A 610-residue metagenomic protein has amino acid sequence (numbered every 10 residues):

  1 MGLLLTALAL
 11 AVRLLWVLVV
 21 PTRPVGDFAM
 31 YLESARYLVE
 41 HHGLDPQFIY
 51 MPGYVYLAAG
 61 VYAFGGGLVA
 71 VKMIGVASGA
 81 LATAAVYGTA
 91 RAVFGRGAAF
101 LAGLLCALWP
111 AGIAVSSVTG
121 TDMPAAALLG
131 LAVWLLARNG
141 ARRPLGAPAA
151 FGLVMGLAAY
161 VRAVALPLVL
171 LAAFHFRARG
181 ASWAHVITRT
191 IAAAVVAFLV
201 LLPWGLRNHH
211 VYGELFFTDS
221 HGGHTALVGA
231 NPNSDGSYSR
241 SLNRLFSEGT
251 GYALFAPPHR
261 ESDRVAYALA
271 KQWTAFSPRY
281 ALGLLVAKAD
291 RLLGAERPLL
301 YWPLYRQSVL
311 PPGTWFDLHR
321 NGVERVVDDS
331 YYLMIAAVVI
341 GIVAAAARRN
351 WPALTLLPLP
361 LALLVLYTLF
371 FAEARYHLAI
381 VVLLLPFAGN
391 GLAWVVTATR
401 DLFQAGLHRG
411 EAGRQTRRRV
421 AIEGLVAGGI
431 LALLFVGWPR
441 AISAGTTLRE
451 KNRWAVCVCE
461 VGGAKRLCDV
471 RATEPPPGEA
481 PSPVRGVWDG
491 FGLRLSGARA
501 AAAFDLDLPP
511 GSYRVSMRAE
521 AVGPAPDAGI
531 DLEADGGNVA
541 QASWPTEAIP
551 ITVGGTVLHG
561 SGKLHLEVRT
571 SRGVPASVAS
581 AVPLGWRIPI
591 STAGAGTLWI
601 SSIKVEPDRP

Functional and structural regions predicted by a protein language model:
M1-L15, R91, V186-V196, R419 (+1 more regions): Start-transfer (signal-anchor) and selected internal transmembrane alpha helices of multi-pass inner/ER membrane
V20-E33, L44-L57, G65-V69, L215-D219 (+3 more regions): Extracytoplasmic catalytic/substrate-binding loops of multi-pass membrane glycan-assembly enzymes
G26-A29, F48-I49, G53-Y54, A70-L81 (+5 more regions): Multi-pass, polyprenyl lipid-linked donor-dependent membrane glycosyltransferases
A70, Y280-L356: Membrane-interface anchor segments at the N-terminal boundary of transmembrane helices in multi-pass membrane enzymes
A70-F94, L131, A336-V343: Transmembrane-helix motifs of polytopic, lipid-linked glycan transferases
R91-G97, A132-A150, A158, F176-A181: Membrane-interface transmembrane helices that cradle and orient dolichyl/undecaprenyl
R138, R142-P144, L168-F198, P386 (+3 more regions): Perimembrane helix-loop-helix junctions
F217-Y305: Membrane-proximal stem/loop segments at transmembrane-domain junctions that anchor or position
